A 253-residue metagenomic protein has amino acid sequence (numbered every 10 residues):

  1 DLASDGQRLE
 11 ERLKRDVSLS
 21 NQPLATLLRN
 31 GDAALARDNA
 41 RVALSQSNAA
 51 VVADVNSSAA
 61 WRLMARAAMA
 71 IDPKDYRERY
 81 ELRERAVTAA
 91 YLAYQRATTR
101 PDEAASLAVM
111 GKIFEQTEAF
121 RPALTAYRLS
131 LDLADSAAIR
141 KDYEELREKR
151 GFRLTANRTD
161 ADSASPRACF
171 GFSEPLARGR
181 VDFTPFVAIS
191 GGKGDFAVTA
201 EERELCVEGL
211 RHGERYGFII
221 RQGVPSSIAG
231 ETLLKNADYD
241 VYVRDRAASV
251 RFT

Functional and structural regions predicted by a protein language model:
D1-N39, Q46-T253: Acidic, low-complexity Ser/Thr/Gly/Pro-rich repeat segments typical of extracellular/periplasmic and surface-exposed
